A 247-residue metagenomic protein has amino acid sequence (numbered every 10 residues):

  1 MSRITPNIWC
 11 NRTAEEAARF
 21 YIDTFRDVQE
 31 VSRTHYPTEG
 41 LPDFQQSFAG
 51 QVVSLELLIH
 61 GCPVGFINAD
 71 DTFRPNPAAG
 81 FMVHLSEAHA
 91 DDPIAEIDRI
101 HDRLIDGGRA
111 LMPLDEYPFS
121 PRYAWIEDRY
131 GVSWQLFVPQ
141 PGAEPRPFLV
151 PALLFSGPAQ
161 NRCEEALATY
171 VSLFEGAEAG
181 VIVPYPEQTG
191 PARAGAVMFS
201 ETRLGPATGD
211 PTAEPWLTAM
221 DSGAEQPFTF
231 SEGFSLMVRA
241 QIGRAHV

Functional and structural regions predicted by a protein language model:
M1-F20, T24-E39, R109, P113 (+2 more regions): N-terminal beta-strand motif that seeds the catalytic metal site of vicinal oxygen chelate
C10, E15, D23-T24, L58-P63 (+5 more regions): Vicinal oxygen chelate
P42-F48, Y123, T189-G195, Q226-P227: Acidic pyrophosphate-coordinating catalytic loop
V52-V53, P121-Y123, V197-M198: Short loop/turn microsegments at loop-to-beta-strand junctions
S54, G61-N68: Short, solvent-exposed beta-alpha or beta-beta edge segments that form flexible loop/patches at the rim of ligand
V64, W134-F137, L217: Short hydrophobic beta-strand motif reused across regulatory alpha/beta modules
N68-T72, F137-P141, S222-Q226: Short beta-strand/turn micro-motifs at beta-sheet edges
W125-W134, A213-E214: Short, glycine-anchored, charge-dense loop/turn motifs used at functional sites
